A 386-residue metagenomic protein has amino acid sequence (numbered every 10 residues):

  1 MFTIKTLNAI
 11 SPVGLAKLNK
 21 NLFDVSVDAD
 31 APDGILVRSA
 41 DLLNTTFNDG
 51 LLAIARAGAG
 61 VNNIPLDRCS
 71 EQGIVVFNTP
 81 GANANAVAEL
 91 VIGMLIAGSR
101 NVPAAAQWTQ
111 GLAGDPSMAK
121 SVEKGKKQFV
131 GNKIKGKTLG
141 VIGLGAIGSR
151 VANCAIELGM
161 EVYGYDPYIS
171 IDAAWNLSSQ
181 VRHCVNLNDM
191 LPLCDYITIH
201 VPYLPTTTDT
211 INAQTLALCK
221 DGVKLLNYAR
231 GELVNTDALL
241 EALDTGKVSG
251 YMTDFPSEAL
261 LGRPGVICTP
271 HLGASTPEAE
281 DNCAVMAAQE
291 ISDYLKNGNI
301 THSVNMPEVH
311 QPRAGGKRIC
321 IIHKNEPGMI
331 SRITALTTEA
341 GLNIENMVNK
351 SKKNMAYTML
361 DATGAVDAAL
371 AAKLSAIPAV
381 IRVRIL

Functional and structural regions predicted by a protein language model:
M1-T79, P192, N212-Q214, L218 (+2 more regions): An N-terminal-biased, well-structured beta-alpha scaffold segment characteristic of Rossmann-like dinucleotide-binding
L43-T45, P167-L260, S275: Rossmann-like adenosine-cofactor binding region
P80-T138, H302-V304: Phosphate-binding beta-alpha-beta segment of Rossmann-like dinucleotide-binding domains, i.e., the NAD(P)
A88-Q107, N153-M160, V285-N299, T334-T338 (+1 more regions): Oxidoreductase and adenylate-handling cofactor-binding alpha/beta cores
L144-G145: Glycine-rich Rossmann-fold phosphate-binding loop(s) that bind the pyrophosphate of adenine dinucleotide cofactors
G148-S149: N-terminal Rossmann-fold NAD(P) dinucleotide-binding loop
A213, D221-R313, Y357, A372 (+1 more regions): Rossmann-like dinucleotide-binding domain for NAD(H)/NADP(H)
T301, N305-L386: A conserved regulatory-domain signal marking ACT and ACT-like small-molecule sensing domains and adjacent regulatory
